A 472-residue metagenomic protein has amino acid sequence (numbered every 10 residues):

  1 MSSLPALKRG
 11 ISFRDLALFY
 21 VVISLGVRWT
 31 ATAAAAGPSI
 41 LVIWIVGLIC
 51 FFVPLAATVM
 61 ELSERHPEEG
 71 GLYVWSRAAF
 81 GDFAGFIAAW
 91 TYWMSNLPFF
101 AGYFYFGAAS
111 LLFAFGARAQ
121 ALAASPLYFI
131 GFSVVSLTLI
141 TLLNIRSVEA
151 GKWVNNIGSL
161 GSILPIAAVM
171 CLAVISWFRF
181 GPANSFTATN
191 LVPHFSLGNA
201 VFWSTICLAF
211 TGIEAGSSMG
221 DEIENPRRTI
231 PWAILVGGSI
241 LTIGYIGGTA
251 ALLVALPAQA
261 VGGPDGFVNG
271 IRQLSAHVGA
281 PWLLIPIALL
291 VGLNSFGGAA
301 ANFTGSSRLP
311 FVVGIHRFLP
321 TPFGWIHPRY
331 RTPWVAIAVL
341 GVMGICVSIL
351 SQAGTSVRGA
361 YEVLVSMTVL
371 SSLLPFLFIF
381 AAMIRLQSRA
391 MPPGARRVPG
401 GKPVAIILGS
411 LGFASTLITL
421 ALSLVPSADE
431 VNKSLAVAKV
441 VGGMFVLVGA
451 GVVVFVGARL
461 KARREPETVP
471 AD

Functional and structural regions predicted by a protein language model:
M1-V46, F52-A57, H66-E69, T187-N190 (+5 more regions): Membrane-interface "cap" regions at the ends of multi-pass membrane proteins
A6, I140, V154, F323-Y330 (+2 more regions): C-terminal membrane-solvent junction of multi-pass transporters and transport-like membrane proteins
A34-A35, V53-L137, T141-L142, G292-L309 (+1 more regions): Hydrophobic transmembrane alpha-helices that form the core helical bundles of multi-pass secondary transporters
S39-V42, A119-Y128, N156-A288: Helix-loop-helix junctions that connect adjacent transmembrane segments in multi-pass membrane transporters
V74-W75, G81, F113-R118, A233-A300 (+1 more regions): TM-loop-TM module centered on a large, flexible mid-protein loop between adjacent transmembrane helices in multi-pass
T91-F106, F210-I223, Y245, P281-T321 (+2 more regions): Membrane-helix boundary/coupling elements in multi-pass transport proteins
Y128-F180, I234-S239, V365, V369-F378 (+2 more regions): Membrane-interface loop-to-helix entry segments
P165-V169, P310, M343, V365-R396 (+2 more regions): Hydrophobic alpha-helical segments of multi-pass membrane transport proteins
